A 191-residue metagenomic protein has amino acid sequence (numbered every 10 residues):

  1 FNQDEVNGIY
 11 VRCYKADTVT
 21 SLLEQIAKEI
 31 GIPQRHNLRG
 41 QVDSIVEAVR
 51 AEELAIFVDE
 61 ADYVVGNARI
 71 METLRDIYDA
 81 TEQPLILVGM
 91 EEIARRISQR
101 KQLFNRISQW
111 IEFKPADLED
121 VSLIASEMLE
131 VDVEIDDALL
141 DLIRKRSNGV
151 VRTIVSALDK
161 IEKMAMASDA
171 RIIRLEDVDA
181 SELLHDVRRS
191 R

Functional and structural regions predicted by a protein language model:
F1, E119, L123-R191: C-terminal alpha-helical "lid" subdomain
F1-V6, A16, A51, Y63 (+2 more regions): Catalytic phosphate/metal-binding cores of nucleic-acid and nucleotide-processing enzymes, i.e., regions that mediate
E5-Y10, D17-H36: Conserved NTP-binding/hydrolysis module of P-loop NTPases
V6-G8, Q99-P115: A short helix-turn-beta junction within AAA+ P-loop NTPase domains corresponding to the substrate/partner-engaging
K15-T18, Y63-V64, M90-R95, A116-V121: Conserved nucleotide-binding/hydrolysis micro-motifs of P-loop NTPases
K28-E52: Central P-loop NTPase core of STAND/AAA+ ATPases
I45-I70, L85, G89: Conserved P-loop NTPase "ATPase switch" module shared by AAA+ and STAND
I77-K101: Sensor-1/coupling segment of RecA-like P-loop NTPase cores
